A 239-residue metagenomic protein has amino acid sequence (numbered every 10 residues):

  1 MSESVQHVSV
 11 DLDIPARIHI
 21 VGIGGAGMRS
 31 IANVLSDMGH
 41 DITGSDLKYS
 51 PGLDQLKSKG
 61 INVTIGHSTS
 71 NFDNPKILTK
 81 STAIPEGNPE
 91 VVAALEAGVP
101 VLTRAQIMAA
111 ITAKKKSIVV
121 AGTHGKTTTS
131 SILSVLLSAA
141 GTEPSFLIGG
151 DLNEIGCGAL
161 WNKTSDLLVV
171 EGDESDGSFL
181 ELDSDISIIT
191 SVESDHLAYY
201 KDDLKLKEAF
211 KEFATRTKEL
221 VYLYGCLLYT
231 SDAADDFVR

Functional and structural regions predicted by a protein language model:
S2-H7: Positively charged, low-complexity intrinsically disordered leader regions
S9-I14, V34-H40, K57, S70-F72 (+1 more regions): Phosphate-binding loop of NTP-binding sites
H19-G22: Conserved N-terminal Rossmann-fold NAD(P)-binding element of oxidoreductases
G25: Glycine-rich NAD(P) Rossmann-fold beta1-alpha1 loop
M28: N-terminal Rossmann-fold NAD(P) dinucleotide-binding loop
T43-L53: NAD(P)-binding Rossmann-fold cofactor-contacting core
N62-N74: Short acidic low-complexity segments
Y229-R239: Single conserved hydrophobic/aromatic residue that forms the stacking wall/gate of nucleotide- or nucleobase-binding
